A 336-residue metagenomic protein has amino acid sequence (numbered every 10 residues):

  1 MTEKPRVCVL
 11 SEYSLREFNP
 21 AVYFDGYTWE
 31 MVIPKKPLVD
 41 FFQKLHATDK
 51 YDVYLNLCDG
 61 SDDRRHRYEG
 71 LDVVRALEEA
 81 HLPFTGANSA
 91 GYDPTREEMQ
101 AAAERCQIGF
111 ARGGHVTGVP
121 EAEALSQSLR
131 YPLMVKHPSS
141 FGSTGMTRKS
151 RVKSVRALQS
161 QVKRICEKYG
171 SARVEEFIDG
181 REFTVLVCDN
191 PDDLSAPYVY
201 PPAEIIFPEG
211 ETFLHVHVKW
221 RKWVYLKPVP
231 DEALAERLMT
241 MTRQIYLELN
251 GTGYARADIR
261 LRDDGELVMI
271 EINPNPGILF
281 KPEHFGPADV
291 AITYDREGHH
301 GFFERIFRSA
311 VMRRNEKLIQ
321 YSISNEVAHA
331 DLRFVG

Functional and structural regions predicted by a protein language model:
M1-T85, S89, D93-P94, E98 (+3 more regions): ATP-binding N-terminal substructure of ATP-dependent carboxylate-amine bond-forming enzymes
T2-S11, L45-T48, S89-E175, D179-R181 (+1 more regions): Active-site nucleotide/adenylate-binding loops and adjacent lid/helix of ATP-dependent enzymes
D59, S139, D179, L261 (+1 more regions): Short, glycine/acidic-enriched loop or turn micro-motifs at the edges of active sites
R67-A76, T212-K219, K281-G286: Short, flexible, mixed-charge acidic loops at enzyme active sites
H81-P83, H217-V224, E271-N273, G286-D289: Short glycine/proline- and charge-enriched loop/turn segments that cap or connect secondary-structure elements
K153-A233, R237-T240, L261-V268: Phosphate-binding site of ATP-dependent enzymes
E232-G336: ATP-dependent carboxylate activation and anion-phosphoryl transfer catalytic cores that bind Mg-ATP to form
